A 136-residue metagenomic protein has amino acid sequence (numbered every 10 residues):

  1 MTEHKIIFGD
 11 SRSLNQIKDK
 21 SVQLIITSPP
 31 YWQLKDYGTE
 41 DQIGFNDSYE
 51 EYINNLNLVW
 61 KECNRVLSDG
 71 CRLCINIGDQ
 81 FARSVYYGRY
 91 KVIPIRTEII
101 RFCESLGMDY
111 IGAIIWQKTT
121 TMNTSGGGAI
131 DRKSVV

Functional and structural regions predicted by a protein language model:
T2-V136: Core catalytic lobe of class I
